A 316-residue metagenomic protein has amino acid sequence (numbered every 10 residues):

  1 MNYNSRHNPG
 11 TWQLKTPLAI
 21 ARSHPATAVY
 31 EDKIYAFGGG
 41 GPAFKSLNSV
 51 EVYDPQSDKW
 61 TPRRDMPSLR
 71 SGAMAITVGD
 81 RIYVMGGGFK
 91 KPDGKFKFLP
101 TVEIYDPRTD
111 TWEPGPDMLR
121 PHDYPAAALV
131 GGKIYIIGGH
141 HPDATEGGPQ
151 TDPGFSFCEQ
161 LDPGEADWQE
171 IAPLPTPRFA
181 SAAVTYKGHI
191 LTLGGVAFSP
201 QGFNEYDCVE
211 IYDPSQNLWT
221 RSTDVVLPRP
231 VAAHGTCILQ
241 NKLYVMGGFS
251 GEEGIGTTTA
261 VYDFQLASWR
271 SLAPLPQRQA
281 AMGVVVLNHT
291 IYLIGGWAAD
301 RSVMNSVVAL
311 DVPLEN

Functional and structural regions predicted by a protein language model:
M1-N316: Kelch-like beta-propeller repeat domains
